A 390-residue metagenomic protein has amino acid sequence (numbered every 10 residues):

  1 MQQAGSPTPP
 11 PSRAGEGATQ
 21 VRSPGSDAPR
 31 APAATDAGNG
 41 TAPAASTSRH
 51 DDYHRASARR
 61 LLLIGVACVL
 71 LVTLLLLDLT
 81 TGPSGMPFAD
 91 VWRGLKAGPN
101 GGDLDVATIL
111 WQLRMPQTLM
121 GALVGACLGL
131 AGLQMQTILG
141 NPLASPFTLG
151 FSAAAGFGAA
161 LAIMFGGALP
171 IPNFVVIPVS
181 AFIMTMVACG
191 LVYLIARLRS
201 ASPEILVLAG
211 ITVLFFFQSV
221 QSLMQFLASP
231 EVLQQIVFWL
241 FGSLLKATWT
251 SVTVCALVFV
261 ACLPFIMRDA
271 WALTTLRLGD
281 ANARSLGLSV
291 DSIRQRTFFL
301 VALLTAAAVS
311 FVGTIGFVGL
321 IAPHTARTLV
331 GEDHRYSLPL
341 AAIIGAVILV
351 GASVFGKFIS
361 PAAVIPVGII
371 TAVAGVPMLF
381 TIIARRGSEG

Functional and structural regions predicted by a protein language model:
Q2-P9, R13, T19-V21, G25-G390: Alpha-helical transmembrane segments in inner-membrane proteins
